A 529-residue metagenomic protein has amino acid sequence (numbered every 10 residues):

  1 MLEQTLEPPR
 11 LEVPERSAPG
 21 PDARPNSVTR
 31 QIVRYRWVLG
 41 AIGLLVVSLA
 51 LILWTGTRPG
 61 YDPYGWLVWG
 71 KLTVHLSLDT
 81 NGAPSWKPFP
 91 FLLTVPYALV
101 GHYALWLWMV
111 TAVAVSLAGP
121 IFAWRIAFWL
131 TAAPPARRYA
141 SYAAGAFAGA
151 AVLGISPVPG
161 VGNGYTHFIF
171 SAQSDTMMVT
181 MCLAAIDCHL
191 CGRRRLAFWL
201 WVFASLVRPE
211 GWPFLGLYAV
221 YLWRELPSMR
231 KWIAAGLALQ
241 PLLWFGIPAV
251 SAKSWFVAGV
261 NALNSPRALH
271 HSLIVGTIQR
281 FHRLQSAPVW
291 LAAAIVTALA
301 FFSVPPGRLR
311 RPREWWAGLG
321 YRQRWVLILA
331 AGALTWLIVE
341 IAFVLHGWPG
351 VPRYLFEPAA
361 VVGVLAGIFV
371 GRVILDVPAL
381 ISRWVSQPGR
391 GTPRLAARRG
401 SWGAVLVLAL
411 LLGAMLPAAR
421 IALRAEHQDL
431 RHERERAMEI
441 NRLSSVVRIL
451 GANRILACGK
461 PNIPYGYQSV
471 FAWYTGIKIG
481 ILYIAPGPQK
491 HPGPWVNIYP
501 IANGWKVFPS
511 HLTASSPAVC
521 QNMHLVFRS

Functional and structural regions predicted by a protein language model:
S17, P213-A238, L269, F302-L319 (+1 more regions): Perimembrane helix-loop-helix junctions
N26, C182-A197: Membrane-interface transmembrane helices that cradle and orient dolichyl/undecaprenyl
V38, I42, R138-G149, A235-L242 (+3 more regions): Signature aromatic-anchored transmembrane alpha helix within multi-pass, membrane-resident enzymes that catalyze glycan
T55-T57, A249, L412-Q521: Catalytic lumenal/periplasmic loop and adjoining terminal transmembrane helix of membrane glycan-assembly enzymes
G65, F214-L215, S228-F301, A333-I341 (+1 more regions): Membrane-lumen/periplasm interface segments of specific transmembrane helices in polyprenyl phosphate-linked
V110-P135, A184: Transmembrane-helix motifs of polytopic, lipid-linked glycan transferases
D175, M181, V207, P213 (+1 more regions): Hydrophobic/aromatic-rich transmembrane helices and adjacent perimembrane loops
A219-L222, Q285-A330, L334-W336: Hydrophobic, aromatic-rich transmembrane alpha-helices and their immediate juxtamembrane boundary segments
